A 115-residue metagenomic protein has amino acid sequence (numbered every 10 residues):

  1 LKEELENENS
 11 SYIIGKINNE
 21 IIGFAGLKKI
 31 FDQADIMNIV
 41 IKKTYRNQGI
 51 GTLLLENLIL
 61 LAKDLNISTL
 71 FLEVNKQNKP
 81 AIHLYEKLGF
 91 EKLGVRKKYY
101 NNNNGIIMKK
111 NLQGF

Functional and structural regions predicted by a protein language model:
L1-T44, L55-L61, L65, G94 (+1 more regions): Acetyl-CoA-dependent GNAT
E3, R46, Y99-N101: Conserved acyl-donor/pantetheine-binding loop and adjacent beta-alpha core of acyl/acetyltransferases and related
N19, G23, G49-G51, G89: Conserved phosphate-binding and hydrolysis motifs of nucleotide-dependent enzymes
D32-M37, S68, E86, N104: A generic structural signal for short beta-strands and their flanking turns/coil linkers
V40, T44-Y45, G49, N66 (+4 more regions): Conserved functional loop/turn residues at catalytic and ligand-binding sites
N47-L60, D64, K79-K87: Conserved acetyl-CoA-binding loop-helix of GNAT-fold acetyltransferases
S68-F71, N75-I82, K98-F115: C-terminal "cap" of GNAT-fold acetyltransferases
Y85, F90, M108: Conserved active-site tyrosine of GNAT-family acetyltransferases
